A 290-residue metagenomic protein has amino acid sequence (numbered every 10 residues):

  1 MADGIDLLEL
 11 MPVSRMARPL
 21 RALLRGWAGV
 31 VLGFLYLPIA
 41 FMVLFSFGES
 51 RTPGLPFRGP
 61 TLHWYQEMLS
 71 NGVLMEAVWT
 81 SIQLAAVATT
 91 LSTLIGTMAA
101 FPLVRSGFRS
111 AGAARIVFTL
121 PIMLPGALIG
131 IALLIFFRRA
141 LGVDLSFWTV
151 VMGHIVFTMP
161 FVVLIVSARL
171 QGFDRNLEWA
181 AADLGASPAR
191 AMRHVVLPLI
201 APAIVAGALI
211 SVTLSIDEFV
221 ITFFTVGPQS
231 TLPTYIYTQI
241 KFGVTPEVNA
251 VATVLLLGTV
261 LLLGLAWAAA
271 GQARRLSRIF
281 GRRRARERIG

Functional and structural regions predicted by a protein language model:
A2-M11, R21-L24, S110, S167-A182 (+2 more regions): C-terminal transmembrane helix and the adjacent membrane-cytosol boundary/short C-terminal tail of inner/organellar
A2-M42: N-terminal signal-anchor/first transmembrane alpha helix
D3-P19, A86-F118, L134-R138, R175-N176 (+1 more regions): Transmembrane-helix boundary motif in ABC transporter permease subunits
G4-I5, R15-L20, S50, Y65-V73 (+2 more regions): Interhelical loop and adjacent transmembrane-helix boundary motif in polytopic membrane transport permeases
L10-S14, T52-P53, F57, L62 (+4 more regions): Membrane-interfacial helix termini and adjacent extracytoplasmic/periplasmic loops of multi-pass transporters
G26-W27, L32-I39, L120, V162-R175 (+1 more regions): Transmembrane alpha-helices
L37-A40, L44, L94-M98, I131 (+5 more regions): Membrane-embedded alpha-helices of multi-pass transport/permease systems
E76-Q83, R138-F161, A201-A203, A208 (+1 more regions): Loop-to-helix entry region at the N-terminal start of transmembrane alpha-helices in multi-pass membrane transporters
